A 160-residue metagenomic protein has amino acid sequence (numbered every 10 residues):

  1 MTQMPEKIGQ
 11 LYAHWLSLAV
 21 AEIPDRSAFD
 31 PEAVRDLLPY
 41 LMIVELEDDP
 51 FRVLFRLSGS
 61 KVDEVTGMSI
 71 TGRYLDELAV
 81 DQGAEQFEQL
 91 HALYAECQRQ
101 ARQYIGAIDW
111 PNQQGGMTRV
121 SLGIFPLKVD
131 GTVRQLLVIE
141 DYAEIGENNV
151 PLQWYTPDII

Functional and structural regions predicted by a protein language model:
M1-L78, E85-I160: Intrinsically disordered, low-complexity terminal regulatory regions
